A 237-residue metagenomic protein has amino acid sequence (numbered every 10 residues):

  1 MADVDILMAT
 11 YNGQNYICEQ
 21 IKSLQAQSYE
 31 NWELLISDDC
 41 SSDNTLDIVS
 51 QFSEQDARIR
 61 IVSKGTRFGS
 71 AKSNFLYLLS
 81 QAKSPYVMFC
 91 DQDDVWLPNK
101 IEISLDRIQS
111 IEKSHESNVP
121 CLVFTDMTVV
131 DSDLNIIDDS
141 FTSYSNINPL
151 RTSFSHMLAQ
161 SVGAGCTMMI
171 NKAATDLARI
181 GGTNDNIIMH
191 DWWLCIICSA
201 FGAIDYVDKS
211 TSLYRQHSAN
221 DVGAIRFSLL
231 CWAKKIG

Functional and structural regions predicted by a protein language model:
M1-F227: Nucleotide-sugar donor-binding/catalytic module of glycosyltransferases that assemble extracellular/cell-envelope
A224-G237: Alpha-helical membrane-targeting segments
